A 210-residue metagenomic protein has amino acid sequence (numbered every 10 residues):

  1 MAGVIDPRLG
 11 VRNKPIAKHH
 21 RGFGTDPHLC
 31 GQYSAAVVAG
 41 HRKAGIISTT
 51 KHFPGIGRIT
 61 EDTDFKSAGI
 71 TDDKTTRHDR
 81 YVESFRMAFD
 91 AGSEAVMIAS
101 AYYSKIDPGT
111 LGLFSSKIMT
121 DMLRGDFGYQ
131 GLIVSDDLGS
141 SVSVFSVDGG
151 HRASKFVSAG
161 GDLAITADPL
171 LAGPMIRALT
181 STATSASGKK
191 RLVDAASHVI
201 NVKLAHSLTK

Functional and structural regions predicted by a protein language model:
M1-V11, D107-L111, S116: Short N-terminal secondary-structure initiator segments
A2-V38, R42: A substrate-binding/cap region within the structured catalytic cores of diverse enzymes
V11-K14, A44, T60-E61, L204-L208: Secretory-pathway/luminal and periplasmic proteins that interact with or process carbohydrate-rich
H28-K190: Second-shell residues forming the walls of enzyme active-site clefts
S181-T209: Mid-to-C-terminal alpha-helical segments outside catalytic/metal-binding sites
